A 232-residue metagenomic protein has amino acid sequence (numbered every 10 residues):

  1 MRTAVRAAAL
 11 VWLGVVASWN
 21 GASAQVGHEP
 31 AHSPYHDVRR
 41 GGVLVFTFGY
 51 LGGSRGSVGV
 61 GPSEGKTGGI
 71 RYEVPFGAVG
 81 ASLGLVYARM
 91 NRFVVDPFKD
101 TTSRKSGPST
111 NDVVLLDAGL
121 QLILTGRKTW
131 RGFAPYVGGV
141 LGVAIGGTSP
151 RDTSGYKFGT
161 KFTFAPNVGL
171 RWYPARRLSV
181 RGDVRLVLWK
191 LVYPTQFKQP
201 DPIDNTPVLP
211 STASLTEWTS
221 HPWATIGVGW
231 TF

Functional and structural regions predicted by a protein language model:
M1-V38: Cleavable N-terminal export/targeting peptides
A24-G77, Y87, T148, V208 (+1 more regions): Short glycine/proline- and aromatic-enriched beta-strand/turn motifs that initiate or cap beta-hairpins
L44-Y50, L83-R89, V137-I145, L170 (+1 more regions): Transmembrane beta-barrel strands of outer-membrane/channel proteins
S57-V60, G155, T212-A213: A short acidic/glycine-rich loop-to-helix N-cap element
G61-G65, P97-S103, T153-F158, F197-T206: Flexible, surface-exposed loop regions and adjacent strand-edge segments of Gram-negative outer-membrane beta-barrel
R71-G155, G159-F162, P174, H221-F232: Gram-negative (and chloroplast) outer-membrane scaffold detector with strong preference for beta-barrel transmembrane
A175-F232: Predominantly the C-terminal beta-signal and adjacent terminal strand-loop region of outer-membrane beta-barrel
